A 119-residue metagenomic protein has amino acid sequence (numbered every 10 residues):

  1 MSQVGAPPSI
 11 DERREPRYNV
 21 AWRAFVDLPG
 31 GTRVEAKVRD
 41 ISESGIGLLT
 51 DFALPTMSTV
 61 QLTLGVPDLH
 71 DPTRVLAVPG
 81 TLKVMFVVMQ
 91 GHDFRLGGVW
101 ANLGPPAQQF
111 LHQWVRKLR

Functional and structural regions predicted by a protein language model:
M1-I41, H112-R119: N-terminal helix initiation/capping motif
S2, G91-R119: C-terminal output/interaction extensions
D11-E15, A53-L54, D71: Short, solvent-exposed beta-strand/turn "edge" segments of beta-rich domains on protein surfaces
N19, G30-R33, D71-T81: Short coil-to-beta-strand transition motifs
W22-T63, R95-G97: Short strand-loop-strand
L28, D40, V84-M89, N102: A residue-level detector for short acidic-glycine micro-motifs
A36, G80-M85, G98: Small-residue-enriched segments and motifs
G65-H70: Short, charged beta-turn/beta-strand-edge "cap" motif at the junction between a beta-strand and an adjacent loop
